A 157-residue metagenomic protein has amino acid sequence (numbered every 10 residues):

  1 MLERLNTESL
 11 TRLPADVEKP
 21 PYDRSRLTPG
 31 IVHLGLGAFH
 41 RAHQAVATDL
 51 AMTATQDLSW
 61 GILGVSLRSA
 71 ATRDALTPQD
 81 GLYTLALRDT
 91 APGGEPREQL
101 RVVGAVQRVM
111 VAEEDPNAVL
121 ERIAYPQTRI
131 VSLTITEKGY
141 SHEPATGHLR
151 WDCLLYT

Functional and structural regions predicted by a protein language model:
M1-E3, T28-G35, R97-V103: A generic short-segment signal for beta-strand/edge and adjacent turn/coil regions
M1-R24: N-terminal regions that are enriched for targeting/export leaders and immediately downstream pro/stem segments
L2, T7-L10, H33, R73 (+1 more regions): Generic secondary-structure boundary/loop-capping signal
E18, Q44-T53, M110-E121: Short alpha-helical segments and helix-capping/turn motifs at coil-helix boundaries
P20-D74, Y140: Internal mixed beta-strand/loop scaffold within catalytic domains of large alpha/beta enzymes
I62-T146: Glycine-rich nucleotide/cofactor/substrate-binding loop typically near the N-terminus or early in the first domain
G147, C153: TRNA-recognition modules of translation machinery and tRNA-sensing kinases, especially anticodon-binding
Y156-T157: Conserved small/polar residues in nucleotide/adenosyl-binding loops
